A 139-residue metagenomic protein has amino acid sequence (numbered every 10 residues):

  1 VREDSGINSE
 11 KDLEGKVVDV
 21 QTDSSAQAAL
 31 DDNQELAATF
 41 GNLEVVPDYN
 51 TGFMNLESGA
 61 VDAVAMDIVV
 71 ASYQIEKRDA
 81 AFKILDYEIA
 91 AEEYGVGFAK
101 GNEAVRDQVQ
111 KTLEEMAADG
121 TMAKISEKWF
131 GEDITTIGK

Functional and structural regions predicted by a protein language model:
V1-D4, I68, S72-E114, E132-K139: Periplasmic-binding protein-like
V1-V18: Flexible hinge/capping segments at coil-to-helix
R2-E3, Q21-S24, D48-Y49, V64-S72 (+1 more regions): Beta->alpha turn/N-cap motifs
S5-G6, L43-M54, E92: Short helix-initiation/N-cap motifs at beta->coil->alpha
L13, L56-E57, V96, V109: Hydrophobic residues within well-ordered alpha-helices
E14-V17, V61-D62, T112: Short active-site oxyanion
S25-L43, D79, K83-L85, E114-K139: Ligand-binding clefts/hinges and TM-proximal coupling segments of bilobed small-molecule sensing domains
A29-Q34, N50, N55-A90, W129: A ligand-binding cleft/hinge motif common to bilobed small-molecule-binding domains
